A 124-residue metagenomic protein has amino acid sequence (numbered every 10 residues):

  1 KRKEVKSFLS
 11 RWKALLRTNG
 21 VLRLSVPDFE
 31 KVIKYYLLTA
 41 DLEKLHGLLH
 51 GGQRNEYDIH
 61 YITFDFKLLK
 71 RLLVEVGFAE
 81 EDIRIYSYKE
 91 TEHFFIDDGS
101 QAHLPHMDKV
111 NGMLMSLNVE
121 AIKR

Functional and structural regions predicted by a protein language model:
K1-R124: S-adenosyl-L-methionine-dependent methyltransferase catalytic module, highlighting the catalytic core
